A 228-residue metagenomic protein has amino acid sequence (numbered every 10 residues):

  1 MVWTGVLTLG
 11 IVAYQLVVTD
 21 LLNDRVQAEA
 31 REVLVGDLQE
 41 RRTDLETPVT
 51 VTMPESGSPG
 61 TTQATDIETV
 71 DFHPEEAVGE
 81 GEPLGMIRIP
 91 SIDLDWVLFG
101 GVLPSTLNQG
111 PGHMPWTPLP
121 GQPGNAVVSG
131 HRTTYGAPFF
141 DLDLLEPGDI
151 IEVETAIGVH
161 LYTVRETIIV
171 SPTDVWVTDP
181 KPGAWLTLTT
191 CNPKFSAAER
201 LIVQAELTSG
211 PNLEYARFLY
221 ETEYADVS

Functional and structural regions predicted by a protein language model:
W3-E146, I150-G158, Y162-S228: Solvent-exposed, non-transmembrane regions of membrane-associated and secreted proteins
